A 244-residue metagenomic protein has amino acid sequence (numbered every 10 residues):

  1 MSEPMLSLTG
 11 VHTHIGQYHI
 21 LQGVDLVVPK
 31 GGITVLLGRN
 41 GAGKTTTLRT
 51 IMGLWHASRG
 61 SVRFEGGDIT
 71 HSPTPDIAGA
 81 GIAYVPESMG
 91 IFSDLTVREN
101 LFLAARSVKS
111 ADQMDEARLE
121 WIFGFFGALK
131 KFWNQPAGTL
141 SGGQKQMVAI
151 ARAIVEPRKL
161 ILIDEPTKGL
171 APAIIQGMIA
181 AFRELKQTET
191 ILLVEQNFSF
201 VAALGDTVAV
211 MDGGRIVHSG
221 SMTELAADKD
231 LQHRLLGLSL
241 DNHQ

Functional and structural regions predicted by a protein language model:
G16, H56-A57, S72, L95-D115 (+3 more regions): ABC-type ATPase nucleotide-binding domains, specifically the catalytic core motifs of the NBD
L37-R39: The feature captures the beta-strand-to-loop junction immediately N-terminal to the Walker
M52: Helix-to-loop junction immediately C-terminal to a conserved catalytic motif
G60-D68, A80, Q113-L119: Conserved ABC transporter NBD signature motif
P136-L140: Conserved ABC ATPase signature
A153-I154: ABC ATPase C-loop
